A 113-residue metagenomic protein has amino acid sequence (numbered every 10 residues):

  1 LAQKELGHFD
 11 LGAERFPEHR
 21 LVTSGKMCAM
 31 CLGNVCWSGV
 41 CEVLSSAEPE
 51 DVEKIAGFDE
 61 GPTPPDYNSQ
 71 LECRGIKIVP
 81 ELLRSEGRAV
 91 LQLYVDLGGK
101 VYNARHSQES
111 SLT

Functional and structural regions predicted by a protein language model:
L1-Q3: Short, well-ordered amphipathic alpha-helical segments that serve as non-catalytic structural scaffolds within diverse
L6-P17, M27, N34, S38-T113: Zinc-dependent deaminase
V22-K26: Glycine-rich anion/phosphate-binding loops
